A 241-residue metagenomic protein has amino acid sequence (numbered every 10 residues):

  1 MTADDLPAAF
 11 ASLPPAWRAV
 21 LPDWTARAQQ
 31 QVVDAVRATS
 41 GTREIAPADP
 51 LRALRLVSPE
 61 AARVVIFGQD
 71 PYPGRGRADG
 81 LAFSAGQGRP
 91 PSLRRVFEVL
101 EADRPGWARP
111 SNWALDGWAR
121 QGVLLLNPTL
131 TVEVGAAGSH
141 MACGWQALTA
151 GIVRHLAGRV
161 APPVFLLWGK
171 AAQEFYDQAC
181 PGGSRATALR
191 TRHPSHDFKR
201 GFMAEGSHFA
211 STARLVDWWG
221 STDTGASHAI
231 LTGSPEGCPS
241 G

Functional and structural regions predicted by a protein language model:
M1, Q31-V36, E236-G237, G241: Aromatic-rich, lipid-facing transmembrane alpha helices and their immediate juxtamembrane interface loops in integral
M1-A3, P7: Sequence termini and other peripheral, non-core segments
S12-E174, A179-R192, H196-K199, E205-A213: A polyanion-binding, active-site-adjacent surface
P194-S195, K199-F202, S207-G241: C-terminal functional extensions of proteins
